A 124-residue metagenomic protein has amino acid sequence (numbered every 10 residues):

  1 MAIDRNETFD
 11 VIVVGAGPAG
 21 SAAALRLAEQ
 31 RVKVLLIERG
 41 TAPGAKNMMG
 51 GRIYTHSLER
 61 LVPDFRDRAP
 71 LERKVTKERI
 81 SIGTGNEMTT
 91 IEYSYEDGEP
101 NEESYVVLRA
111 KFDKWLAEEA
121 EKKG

Functional and structural regions predicted by a protein language model:
M1-R5: Basic/polar N-terminal segments that are highly enriched at the extreme N-terminus, encompassing both cleavable
N6-L36: N-terminal Rossmann-like FAD-binding beta1-loop-alpha1 element of flavoenzymes
D10-V11, A42, E102-S104: Short, contiguous strand/loop micro-motifs
Q30, G40-G85: N-terminal FAD cofactor-binding segment of flavoenzymes
E87-E99: Short amphipathic beta-strand/extended segments with alternating polar/hydrophobic composition
G98-E118: Short beta-strand to alpha-helix junction loop
E121-G124: A conserved beta-strand/loop element that lines the FAD pocket in flavoprotein oxidoreductases
